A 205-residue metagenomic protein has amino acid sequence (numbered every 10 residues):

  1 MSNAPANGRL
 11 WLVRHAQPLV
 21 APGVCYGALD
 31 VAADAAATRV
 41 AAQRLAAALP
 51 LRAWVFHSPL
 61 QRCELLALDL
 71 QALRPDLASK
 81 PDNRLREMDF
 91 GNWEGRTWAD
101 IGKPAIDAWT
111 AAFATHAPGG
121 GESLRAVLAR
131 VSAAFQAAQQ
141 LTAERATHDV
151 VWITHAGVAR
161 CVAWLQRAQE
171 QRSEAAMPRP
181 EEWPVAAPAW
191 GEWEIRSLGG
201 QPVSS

Functional and structural regions predicted by a protein language model:
M1-R9, A47, M88-D100, A143-A146 (+1 more regions): Acidic, low-complexity terminal tails and accessory targeting/binding regions of phosphate-metabolizing enzymes
S2-R74: Active-site-proximal alpha-helix that buttresses catalytic centers in soluble enzyme cores
L10-W11, A53, A146-G157: Generic beta-sheet signal
L19, R62-E64, E87-M88, V158-R160: Short, active-site-adjacent cap segments at secondary-structure transitions
A48-R84, A108, A189-S205: Conserved histidine-centered catalytic loops in small-molecule metabolism enzymes
H57-S58, A129, I153-T154: Short beta-strand scaffold positions
D69-L73, A137, L141, L165-Q169: Active-site catalytic microenvironments for nucleophilic, acid-base chemistry
Q71-S132: Phosphate-handling substructures
